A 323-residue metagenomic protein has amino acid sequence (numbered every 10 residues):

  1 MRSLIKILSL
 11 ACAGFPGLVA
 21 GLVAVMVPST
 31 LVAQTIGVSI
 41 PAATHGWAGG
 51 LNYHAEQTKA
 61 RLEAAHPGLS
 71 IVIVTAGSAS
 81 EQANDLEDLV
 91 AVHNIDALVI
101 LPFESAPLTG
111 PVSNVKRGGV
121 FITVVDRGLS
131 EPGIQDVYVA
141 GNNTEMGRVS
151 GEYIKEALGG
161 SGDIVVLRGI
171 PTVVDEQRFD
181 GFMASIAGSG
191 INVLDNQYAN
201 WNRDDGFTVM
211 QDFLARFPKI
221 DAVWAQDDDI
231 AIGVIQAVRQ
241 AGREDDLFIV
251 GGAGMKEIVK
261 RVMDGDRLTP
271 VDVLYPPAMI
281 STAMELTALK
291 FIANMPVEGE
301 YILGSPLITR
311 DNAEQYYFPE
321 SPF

Functional and structural regions predicted by a protein language model:
T35-L62, S70-N84, P102-S105, G169-E176 (+2 more regions): Extracytoplasmic "Venus flytrap"
W47-A64, M146-S150, V174-N192, D205 (+3 more regions): Short, solvent-exposed amphipathic alpha-helices that sit in or adjacent to ligand/effector-binding or catalytic
R61-A76, D163-R168, I186-D204: Short beta-strand elements in bilobed, periplasmic/extracellular small-molecule ligand-binding domains
I73-T75, S130-Y153, V166-R168, N196 (+1 more regions): Short beta-strand elements at the ligand-binding edges of bilobed clamshell
Q82, V139-I164, D205-F207, G254-V259 (+1 more regions): Hydrophobic alpha-helical segments within soluble ligand-binding/sensing domains
E87, A91, D96-R117, F182 (+2 more regions): Hydrophobic alpha-helical
S105-E145, D163, M255-L268, Y317-P319: Flexible loop/hinge segments that line or gate small-molecule binding clefts
V174, S185-I186, Y275-F323: Hinge/cleft segment of the Venus flytrap/periplasmic-binding protein
